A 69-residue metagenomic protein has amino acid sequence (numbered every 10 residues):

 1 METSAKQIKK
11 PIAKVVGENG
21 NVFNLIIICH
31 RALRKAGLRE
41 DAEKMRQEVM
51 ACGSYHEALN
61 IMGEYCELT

Functional and structural regions predicted by a protein language model:
M1-T69: Long, contiguous binding/interaction regions
